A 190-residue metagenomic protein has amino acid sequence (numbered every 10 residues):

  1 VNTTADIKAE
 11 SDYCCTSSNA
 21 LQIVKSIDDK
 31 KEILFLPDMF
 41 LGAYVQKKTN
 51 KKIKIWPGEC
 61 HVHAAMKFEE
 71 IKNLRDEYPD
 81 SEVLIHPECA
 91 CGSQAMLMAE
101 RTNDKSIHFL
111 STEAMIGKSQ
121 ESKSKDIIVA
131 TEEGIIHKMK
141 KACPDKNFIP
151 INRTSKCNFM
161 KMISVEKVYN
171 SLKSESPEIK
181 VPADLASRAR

Functional and structural regions predicted by a protein language model:
V1-I136, K140-R190: The feature marks the mature, well-folded catalytic cores of soluble enzymes
